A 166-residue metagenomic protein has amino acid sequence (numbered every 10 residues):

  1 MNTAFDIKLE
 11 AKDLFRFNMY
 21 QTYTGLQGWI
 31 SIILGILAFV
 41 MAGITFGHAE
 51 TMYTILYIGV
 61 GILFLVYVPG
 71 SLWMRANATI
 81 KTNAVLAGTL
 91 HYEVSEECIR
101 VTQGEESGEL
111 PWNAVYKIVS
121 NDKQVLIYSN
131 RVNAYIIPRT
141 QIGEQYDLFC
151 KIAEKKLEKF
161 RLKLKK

Functional and structural regions predicted by a protein language model:
M1-V40: N-terminal membrane-targeting/pre-transmembrane regions
E10, I99-R100, G108-K123: Phosphoinositide-dependent membrane-docking surfaces
M41-E50: Juxtamembrane "helix-exit" motif on the non-cytosolic side of transmembrane helices
A49-L63: Hydrophobic alpha-helical transmembrane segments
V68-E109: Conserved beta-hairpin
V94, V119-S120, S129: Generic beta-strand structural signal
S107-E109, Y116-I118, V132-Y135, G143: Short, surface-exposed beta-strand-loop junctions and turns on beta-sheet-rich folds
V125-K166: A membrane-cytosol interface segment of integral membrane proteins
